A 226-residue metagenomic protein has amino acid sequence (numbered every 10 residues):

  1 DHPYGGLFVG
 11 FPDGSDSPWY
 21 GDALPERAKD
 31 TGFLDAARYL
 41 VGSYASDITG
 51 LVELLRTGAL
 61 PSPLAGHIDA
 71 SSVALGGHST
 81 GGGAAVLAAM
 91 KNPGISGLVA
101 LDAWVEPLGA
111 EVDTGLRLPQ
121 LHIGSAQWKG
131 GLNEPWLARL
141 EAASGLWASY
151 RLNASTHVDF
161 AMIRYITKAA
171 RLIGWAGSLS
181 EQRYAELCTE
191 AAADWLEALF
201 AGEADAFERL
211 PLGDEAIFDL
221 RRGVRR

Functional and structural regions predicted by a protein language model:
D1-G6: Conserved alpha/beta-hydrolase
L7-L75: Gly/Ser-rich "nucleophile elbow"/oxyanion-hole loop immediately N-terminal to the catalytic nucleophile in hydrolases
R38-A45, K91, S178-T189: Solvent-exposed, acidic/flexible segments
Y44-L51, A84, C188, A192: Stable alpha-helical elements in mature extracytoplasmic
L51, I123, R151, A191-W195: Generic recognition of well-ordered alpha-helical segments
L51-G115: Primarily recognizes the serine-hydrolase "nucleophile elbow" in alpha/beta-hydrolase and SGNH/GDSL folds
S96-F160: The feature captures the conserved acid-bearing segment of alpha/beta-hydrolase catalytic domains
S155-H157, I163-R226: Alpha/beta-hydrolase-fold serine-hydrolase catalytic core, especially in secreted/extracellular enzymes
